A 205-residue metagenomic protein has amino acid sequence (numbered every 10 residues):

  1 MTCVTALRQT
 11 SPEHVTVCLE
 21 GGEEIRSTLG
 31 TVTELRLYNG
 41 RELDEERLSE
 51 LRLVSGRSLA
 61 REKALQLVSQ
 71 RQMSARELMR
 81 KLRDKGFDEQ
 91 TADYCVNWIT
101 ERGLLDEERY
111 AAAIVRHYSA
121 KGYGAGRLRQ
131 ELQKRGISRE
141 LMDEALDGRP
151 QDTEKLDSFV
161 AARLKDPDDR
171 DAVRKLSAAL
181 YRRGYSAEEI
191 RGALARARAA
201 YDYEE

Functional and structural regions predicted by a protein language model:
M1-E205: An alpha-helical, amphipathic repeat domain used for nucleic-acid recognition, typified by the mTERF helical solenoid
